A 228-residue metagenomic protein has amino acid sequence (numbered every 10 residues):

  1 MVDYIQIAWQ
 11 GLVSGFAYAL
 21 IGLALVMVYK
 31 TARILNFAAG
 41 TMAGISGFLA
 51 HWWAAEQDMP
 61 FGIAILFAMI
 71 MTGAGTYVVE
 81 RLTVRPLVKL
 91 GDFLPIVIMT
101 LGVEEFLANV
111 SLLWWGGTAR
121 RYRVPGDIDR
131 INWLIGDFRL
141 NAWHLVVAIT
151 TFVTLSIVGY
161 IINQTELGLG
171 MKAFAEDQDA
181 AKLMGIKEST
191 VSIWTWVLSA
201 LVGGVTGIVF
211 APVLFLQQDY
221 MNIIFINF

Functional and structural regions predicted by a protein language model:
M1-I21, L49, F61-A64, L90-P95 (+6 more regions): Membrane-interfacial amphipathic/re-entrant helices at transmembrane-helix boundaries
Y4-A55, V78, L82-G91, P95: Single transmembrane alpha-helix segments in multi-pass membrane proteins
A8-G15, A19, I45, I65-I70 (+6 more regions): Residue-level signature of the transmembrane alpha-helical core of multi-pass small-molecule transporters
G15, D137-L216, M221: Helix-loop-helix "hairpin" substructures at the membrane interface of multi-pass membrane proteins
G22-T31, A50, G75-R81, V103 (+4 more regions): Alpha-helical transmembrane segments of polytopic integral membrane proteins, especially the permease/helical cores
A39-M42, V213-F228: Glycine-rich helix-loop "coupling/hinge" segments at transmembrane-helix boundaries in multipass transporters
D58-V103: Alpha-helical transmembrane segments within multi-pass membrane transporters and channels
P86-L87, F93-Q164, V191-W194, F215: Transmembrane helix-bundle core of multi-pass membrane transporters and related energy-transducing complexes
